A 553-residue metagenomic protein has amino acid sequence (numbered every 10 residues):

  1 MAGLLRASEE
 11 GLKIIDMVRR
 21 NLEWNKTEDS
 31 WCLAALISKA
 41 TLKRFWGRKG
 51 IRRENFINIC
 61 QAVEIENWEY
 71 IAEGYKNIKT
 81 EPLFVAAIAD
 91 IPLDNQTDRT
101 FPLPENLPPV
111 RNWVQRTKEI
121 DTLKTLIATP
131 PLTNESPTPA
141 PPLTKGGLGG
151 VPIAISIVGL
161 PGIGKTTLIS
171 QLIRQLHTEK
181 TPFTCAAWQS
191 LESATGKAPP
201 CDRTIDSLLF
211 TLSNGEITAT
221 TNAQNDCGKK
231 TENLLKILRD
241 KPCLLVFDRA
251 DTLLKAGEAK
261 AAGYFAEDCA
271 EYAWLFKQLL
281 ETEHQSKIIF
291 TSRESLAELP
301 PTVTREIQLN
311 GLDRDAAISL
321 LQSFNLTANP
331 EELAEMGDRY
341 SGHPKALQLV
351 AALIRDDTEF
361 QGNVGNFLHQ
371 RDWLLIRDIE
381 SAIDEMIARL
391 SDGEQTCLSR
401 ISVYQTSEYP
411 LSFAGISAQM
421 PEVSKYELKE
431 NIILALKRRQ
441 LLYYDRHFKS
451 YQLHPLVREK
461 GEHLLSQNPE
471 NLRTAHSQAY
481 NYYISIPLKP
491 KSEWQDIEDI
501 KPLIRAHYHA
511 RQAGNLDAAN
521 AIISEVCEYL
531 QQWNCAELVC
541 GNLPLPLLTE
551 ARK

Functional and structural regions predicted by a protein language model:
M1-A34: A short, Lys/Arg-rich alpha-helix, primarily the initiator
C32-I51: Recognition helix of helix-turn-helix/homeodomain-like DNA-binding domains that insert into the DNA major groove
R53-Y70: DNA major-groove recognition helix of helix-turn-helix/homeodomain DNA-binding modules
E81-P131: Conserved adenine-nucleotide phosphate-binding loops and their immediately adjacent elements
N112-Q115, T125, L148-E258: Post-nucleotide-binding-loop coupling segment downstream of the phosphate-binding loop, primarily in RecA-like P-loop
R116-E119, T167-L168, D202-L209, G257-L353 (+2 more regions): Alpha-helical sensor/transducer elements of the RecA-like P-loop NTPase core
T167-I173, F290-R293, L333-S341, K345-R355 (+3 more regions): C-terminal boundary/linker of central alpha/beta nucleotide-binding cores
L176, Q419-E427, A435-R438, Y444-Y451 (+1 more regions): A structural signal for repeat-array scaffolds
